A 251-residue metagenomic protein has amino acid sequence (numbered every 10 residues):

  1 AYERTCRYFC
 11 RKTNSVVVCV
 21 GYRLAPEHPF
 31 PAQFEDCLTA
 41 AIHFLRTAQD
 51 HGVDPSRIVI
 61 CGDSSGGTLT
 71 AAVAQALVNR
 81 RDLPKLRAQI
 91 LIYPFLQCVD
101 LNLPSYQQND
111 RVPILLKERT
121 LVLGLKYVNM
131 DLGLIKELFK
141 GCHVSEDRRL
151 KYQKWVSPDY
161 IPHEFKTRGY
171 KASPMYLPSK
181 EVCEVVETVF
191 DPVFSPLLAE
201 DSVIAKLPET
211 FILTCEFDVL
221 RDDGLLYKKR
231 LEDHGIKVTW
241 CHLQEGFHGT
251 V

Functional and structural regions predicted by a protein language model:
A1-V251: Alpha/beta-hydrolase superfamily serine-hydrolase fold, recognizing
